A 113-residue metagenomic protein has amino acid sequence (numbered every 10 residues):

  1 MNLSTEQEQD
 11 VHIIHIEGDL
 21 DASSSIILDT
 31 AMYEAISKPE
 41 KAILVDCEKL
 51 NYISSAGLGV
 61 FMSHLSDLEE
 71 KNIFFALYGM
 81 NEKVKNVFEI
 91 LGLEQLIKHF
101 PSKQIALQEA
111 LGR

Functional and structural regions predicted by a protein language model:
M1-H15: Short beta-strand/loop segment at the start of cytosolic alpha/beta domains
N2-L3, A42, K83, L111: Short leucine-rich amphipathic alpha-helices used at interfaces
D19: Active-site beta-loop-alpha junctions enriched in small/polar residues
A22-L96: Amphipathic alpha-helical interaction surfaces in cytosolic regulatory modules
S25, K103-Q104: Residues at or immediately preceding the N-termini of alpha-helices
E82, Q104-I105: Acidic phosphotransfer microenvironment of two-component signaling modules
K98-S102: Short acidic-hydrophobic, aromatic-tinged amphipathic segments that line or gate anion-handling sites
A106-R113: A short, charged, amphipathic alpha-helix used as a generic interaction element across diverse proteins
